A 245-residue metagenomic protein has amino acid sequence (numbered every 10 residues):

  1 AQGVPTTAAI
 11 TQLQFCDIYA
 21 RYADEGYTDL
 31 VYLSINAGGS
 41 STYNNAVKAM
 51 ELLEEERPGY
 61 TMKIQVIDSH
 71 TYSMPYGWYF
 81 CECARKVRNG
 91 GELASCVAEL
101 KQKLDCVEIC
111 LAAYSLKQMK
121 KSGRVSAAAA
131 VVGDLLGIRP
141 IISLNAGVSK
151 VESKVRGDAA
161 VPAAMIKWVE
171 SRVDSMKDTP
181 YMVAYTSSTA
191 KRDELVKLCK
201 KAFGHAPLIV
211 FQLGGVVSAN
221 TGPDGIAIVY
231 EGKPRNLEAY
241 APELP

Functional and structural regions predicted by a protein language model:
A1-Q14: N-terminal glycine-rich anion-binding loop in soluble enzyme alpha/beta folds
A1-V4, D24, D105, D174: Generic surface-pattern signal
D17-D24: Short, well-structured alpha-helical segments in soluble
A20, G38-E51, E55, Y60-Q65 (+1 more regions): Mixed-charge interfacial surface used for oligomerization/domain docking and macromolecular partner engagement
D29-V31: Structural motif
